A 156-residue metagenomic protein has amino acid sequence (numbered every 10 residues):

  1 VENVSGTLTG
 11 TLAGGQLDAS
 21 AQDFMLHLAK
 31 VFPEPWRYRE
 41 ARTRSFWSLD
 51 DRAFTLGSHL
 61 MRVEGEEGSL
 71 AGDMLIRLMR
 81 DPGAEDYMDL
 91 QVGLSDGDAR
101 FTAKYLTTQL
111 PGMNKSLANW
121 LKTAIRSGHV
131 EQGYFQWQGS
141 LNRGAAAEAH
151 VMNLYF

Functional and structural regions predicted by a protein language model:
V1, G6-L8, D18-E66, D89-F156: Extended amphipathic, helix-rich lipid-handling scaffolds
S45, M74-I76: Hydrophobic/aromatic beta-strand elements that line small-molecule binding cavities or substrate pockets in beta-rich
G83-Y87: Secretory-pathway-linked proteins and extracytosolic
